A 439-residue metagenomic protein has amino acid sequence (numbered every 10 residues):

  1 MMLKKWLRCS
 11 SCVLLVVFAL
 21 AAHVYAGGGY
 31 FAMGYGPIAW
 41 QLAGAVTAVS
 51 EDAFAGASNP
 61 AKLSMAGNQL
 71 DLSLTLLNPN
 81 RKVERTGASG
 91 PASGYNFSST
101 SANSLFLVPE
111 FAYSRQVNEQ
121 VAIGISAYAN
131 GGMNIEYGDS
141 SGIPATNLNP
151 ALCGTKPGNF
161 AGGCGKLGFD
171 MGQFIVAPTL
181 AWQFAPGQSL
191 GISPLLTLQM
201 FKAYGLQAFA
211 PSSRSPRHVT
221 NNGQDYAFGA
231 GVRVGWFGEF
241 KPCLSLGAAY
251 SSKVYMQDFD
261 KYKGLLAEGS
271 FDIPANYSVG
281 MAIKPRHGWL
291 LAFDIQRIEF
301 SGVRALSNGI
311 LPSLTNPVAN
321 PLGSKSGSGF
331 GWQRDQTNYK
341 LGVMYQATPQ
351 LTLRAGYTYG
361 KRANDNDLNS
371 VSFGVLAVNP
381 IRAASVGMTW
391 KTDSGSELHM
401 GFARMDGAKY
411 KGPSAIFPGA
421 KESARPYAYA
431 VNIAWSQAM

Functional and structural regions predicted by a protein language model:
M2-C12: Bacterial N-terminal signal peptides that target proteins for export
S10-A21: Bacterial N-terminal signal peptides
Y25-W40, L105-M439: Outer-membrane beta-barrel porins/channels
G28-S50, S73-E84: Short glycine/proline- and aromatic-enriched beta-strand/turn motifs that initiate or cap beta-hairpins
A45, D52, N222-Q224: A generic hydrophobic-helix recognition signal that picks specific residues within alpha-helical hydrophobic
S50-S58, L63-A145: Outer-membrane beta-barrel translocator/receptor signature
